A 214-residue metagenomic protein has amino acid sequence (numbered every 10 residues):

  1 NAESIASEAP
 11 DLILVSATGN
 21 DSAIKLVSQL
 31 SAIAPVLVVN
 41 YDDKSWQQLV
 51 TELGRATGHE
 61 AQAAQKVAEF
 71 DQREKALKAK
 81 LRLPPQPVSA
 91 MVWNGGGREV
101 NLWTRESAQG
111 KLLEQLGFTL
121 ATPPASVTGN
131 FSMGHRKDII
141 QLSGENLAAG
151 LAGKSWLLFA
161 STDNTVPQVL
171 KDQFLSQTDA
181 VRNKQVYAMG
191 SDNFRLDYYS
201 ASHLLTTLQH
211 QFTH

Functional and structural regions predicted by a protein language model:
A2, A6-V15, G144-L147, A152-W156: Proline-aspartate-enriched helix->loop->beta-strand connector
L12-S16, L37-V38, S89-M91, W156-F159 (+1 more regions): Structural recognition of the beta-strand scaffold that forms the well-ordered cores of secreted hydrolase catalytic
A17-N20, Y41-D43, F118: Short coil/turn segments
S28-R98, F194, Y199-H214: Extracytoplasmic substrate-binding proteins
E74-L77, L81-E114, N146-S161: Solvent-exposed helix-coil-helix hairpins and adjacent flexible coil/strand "hinge" segments
L102-D138: Alpha-helical, coiled-coil/dimerization segments enriched in small aliphatic residues
H135-G150, Q173: A short, acidic, amphipathic alpha-helical segment used as a generic capping/interface helix at domain edges
A149-H214: Structured C-terminal subdomain patch of bacterial secreted/periplasmic proteins
